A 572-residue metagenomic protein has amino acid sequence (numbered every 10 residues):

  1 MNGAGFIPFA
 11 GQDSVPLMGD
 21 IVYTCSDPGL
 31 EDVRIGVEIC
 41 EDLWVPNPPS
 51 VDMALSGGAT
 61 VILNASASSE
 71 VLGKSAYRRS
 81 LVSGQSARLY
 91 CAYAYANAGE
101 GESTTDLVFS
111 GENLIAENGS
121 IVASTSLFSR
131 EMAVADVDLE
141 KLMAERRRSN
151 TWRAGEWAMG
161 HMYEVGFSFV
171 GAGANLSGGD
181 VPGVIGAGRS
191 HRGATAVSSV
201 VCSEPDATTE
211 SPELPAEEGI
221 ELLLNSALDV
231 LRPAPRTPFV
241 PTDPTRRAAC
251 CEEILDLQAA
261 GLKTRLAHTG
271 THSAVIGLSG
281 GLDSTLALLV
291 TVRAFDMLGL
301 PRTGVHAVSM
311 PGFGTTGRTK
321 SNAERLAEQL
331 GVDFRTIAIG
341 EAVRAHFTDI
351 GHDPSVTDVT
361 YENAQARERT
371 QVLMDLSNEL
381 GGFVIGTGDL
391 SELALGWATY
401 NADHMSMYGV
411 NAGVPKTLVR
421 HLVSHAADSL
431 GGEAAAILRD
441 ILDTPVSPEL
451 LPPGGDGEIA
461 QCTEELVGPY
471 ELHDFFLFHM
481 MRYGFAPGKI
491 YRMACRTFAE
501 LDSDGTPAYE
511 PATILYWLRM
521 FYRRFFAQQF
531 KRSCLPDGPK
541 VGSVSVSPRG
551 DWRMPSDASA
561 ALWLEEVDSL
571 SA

Functional and structural regions predicted by a protein language model:
M1-G57, G73-S80, F109, F128 (+2 more regions): Active-site catalytic loop in hydrolytic enzyme cores
D20-C25, D52-S56, G84, D283-G299: Short, composition-biased local secondary-structure segments
D20-V22, M132-D136, H473: Conserved hydrophobic/aromatic beta-strand scaffold that supports enzyme active sites
E31-V33, Y90-C91, E100-S103, E117 (+3 more regions): ATP/NTP-dependent adenylation/nucleotidyl-transfer catalytic domains that generate, transfer, or process NMP-activated
D32-I39, V61-V71, P354-E362: Short, basic, glycine/proline-bearing loop/turn elements
G36-E38, A94, L114, D136 (+1 more regions): Residues in well-ordered beta-strands of folded domains
E38-C40, N64-A65, N97, S309 (+1 more regions): Short beta-strand segments
L43-A133, A194, S199: CN hydrolase (nitrilase-like) catalytic-core segments centered on the catalytic cysteine and neighboring Lys/Glu
